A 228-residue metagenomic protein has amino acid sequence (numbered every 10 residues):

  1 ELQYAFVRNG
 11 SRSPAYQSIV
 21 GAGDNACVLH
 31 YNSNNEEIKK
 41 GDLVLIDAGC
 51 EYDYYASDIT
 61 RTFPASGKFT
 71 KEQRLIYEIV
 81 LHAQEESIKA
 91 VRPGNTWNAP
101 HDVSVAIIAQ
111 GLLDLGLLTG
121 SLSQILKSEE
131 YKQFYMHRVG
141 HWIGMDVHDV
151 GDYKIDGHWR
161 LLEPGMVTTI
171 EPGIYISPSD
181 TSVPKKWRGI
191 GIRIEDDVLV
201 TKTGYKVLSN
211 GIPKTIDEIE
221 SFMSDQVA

Functional and structural regions predicted by a protein language model:
E1-A228: Active-site neighborhoods and metal-handling regions in enzymes and metal-associated proteins
